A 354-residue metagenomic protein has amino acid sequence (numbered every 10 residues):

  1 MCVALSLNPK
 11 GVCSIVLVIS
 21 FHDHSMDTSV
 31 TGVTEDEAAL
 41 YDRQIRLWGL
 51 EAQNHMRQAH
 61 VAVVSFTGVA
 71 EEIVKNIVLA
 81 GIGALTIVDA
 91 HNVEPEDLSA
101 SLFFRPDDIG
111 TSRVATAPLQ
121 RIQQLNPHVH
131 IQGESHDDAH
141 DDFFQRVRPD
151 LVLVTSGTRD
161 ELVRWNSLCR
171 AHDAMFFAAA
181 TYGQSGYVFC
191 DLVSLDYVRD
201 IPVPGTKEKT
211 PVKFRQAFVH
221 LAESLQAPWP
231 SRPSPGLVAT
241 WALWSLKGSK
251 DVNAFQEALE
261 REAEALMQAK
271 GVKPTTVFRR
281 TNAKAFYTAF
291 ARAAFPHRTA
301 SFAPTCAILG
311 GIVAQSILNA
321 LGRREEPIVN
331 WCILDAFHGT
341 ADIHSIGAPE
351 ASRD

Functional and structural regions predicted by a protein language model:
C2-V3, G11-D354: Adenine nucleotide-associated cytosolic modules
